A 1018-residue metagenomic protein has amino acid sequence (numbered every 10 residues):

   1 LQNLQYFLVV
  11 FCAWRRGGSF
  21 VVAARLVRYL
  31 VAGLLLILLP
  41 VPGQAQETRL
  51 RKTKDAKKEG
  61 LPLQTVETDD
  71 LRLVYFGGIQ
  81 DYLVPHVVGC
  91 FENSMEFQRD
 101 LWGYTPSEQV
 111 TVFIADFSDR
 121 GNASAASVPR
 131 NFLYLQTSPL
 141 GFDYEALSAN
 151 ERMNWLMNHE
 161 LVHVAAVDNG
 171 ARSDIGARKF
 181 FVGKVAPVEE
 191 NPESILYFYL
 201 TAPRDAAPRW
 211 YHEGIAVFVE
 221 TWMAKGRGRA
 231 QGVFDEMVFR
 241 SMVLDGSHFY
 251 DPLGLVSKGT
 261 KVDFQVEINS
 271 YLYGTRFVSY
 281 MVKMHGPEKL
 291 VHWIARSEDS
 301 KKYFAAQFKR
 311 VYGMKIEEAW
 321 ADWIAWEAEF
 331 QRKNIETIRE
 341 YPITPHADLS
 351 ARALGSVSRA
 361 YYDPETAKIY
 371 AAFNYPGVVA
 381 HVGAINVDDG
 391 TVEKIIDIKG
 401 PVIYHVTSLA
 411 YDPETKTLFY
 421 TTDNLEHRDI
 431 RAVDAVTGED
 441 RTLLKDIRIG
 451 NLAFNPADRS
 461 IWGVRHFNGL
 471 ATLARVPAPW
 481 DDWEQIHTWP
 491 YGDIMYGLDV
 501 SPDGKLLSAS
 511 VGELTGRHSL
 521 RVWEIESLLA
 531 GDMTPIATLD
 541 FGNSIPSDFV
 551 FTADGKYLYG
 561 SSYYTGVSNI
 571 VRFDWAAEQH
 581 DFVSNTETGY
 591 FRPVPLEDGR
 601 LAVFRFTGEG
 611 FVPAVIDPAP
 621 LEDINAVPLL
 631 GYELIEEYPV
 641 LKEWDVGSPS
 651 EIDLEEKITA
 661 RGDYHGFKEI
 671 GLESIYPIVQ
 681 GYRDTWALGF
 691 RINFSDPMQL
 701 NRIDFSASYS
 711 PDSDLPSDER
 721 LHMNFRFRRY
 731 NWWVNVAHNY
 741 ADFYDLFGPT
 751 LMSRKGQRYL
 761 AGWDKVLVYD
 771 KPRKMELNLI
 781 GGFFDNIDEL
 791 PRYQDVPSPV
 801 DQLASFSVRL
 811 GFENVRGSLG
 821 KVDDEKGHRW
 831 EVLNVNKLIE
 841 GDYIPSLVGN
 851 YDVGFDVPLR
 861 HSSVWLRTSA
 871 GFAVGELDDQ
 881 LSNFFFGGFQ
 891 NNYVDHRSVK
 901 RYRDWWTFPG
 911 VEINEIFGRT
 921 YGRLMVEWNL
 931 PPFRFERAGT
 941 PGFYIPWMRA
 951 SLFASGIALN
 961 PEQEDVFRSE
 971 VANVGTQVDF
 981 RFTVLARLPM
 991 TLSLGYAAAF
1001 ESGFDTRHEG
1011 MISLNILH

Functional and structural regions predicted by a protein language model:
L1, L50, K54-A56, P62-T65 (+4 more regions): Beta/coil-rich, acidic/histidine-enriched accessory regions frequently appended to metallopeptidases
Q46-A202, P208, K225, T260-D263 (+1 more regions): Juxtacatalytic substrate-recognition/specificity segment
Q98, P203-R229, F239-M314: Active-site-proximal alpha-helical
R229, F373-V382, K399-Y404, E414 (+10 more regions): A flexible loop/linker signature enriched in serine peptidases of the S9 family
R339-E340, F373, S562, D617-N731 (+3 more regions): Outer-membrane beta-barrel initiation region
F690-F694, M723-F727, Y759-L767, F806-N814 (+6 more regions): Residues on the lipid-exposed face of transmembrane beta-strands in outer-membrane beta-barrel proteins
Y730-L777, G782-S798, S869-T907, A999-G1010: Outer-membrane beta-barrel translocator/channel fold
P749, V796-L952, N960-E962, S1002-D1005 (+1 more regions): C-terminal outer-membrane beta-barrel translocator/porin domains of Gram-negative envelope proteins and their
